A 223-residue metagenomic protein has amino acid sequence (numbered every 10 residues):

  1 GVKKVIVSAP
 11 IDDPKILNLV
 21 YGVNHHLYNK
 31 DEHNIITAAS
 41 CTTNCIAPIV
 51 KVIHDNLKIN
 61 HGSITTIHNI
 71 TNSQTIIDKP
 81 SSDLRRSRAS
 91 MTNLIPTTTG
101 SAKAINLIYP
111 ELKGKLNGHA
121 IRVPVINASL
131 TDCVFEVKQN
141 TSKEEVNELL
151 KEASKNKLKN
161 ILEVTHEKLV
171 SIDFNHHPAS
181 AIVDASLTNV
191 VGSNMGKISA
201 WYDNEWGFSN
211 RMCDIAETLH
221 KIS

Functional and structural regions predicted by a protein language model:
G1-S87, V190, M212-D214, I222: N-terminal Rossmann-like NAD(P) cofactor-binding subdomain of oxidoreductases, focused on the glycine-rich
A39-S40, L94-P96, Y202: Hydrophobic alpha-helical scaffolding
N44, N140-T141, W206-G207: A generic structural signal for alpha-helix starts
V50, N147-L150, A216: A generic alpha-helix structural signal
K58-H61, T66-G196: C-terminal substrate-binding/catalytic lobe of Rossmann-fold NAD(P)-dependent oxidoreductases
N175-S223: NAD(P)-dependent Rossmann-like dehydrogenase/reductase catalytic/cofactor-binding core
